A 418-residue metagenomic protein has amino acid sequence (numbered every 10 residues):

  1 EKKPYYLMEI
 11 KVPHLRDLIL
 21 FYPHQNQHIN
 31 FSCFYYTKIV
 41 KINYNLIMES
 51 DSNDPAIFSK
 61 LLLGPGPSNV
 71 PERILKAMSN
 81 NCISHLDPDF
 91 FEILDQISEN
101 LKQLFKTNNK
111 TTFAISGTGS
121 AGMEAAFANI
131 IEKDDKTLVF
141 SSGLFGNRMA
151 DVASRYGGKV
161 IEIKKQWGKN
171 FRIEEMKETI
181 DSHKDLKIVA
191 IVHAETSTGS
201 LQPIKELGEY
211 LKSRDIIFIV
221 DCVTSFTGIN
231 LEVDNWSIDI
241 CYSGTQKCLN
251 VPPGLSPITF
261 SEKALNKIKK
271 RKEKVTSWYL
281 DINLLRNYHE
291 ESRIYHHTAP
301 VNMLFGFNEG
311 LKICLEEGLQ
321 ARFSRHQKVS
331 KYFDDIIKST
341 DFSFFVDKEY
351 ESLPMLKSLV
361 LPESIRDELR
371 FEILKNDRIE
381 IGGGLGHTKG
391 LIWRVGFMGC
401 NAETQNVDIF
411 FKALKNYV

Functional and structural regions predicted by a protein language model:
S59-S116, S120: A glycine-/small-polar-enriched, mobile loop at the entrance of the PLP active site in fold-type I
N69-V70, Q246-D334: Active-site C-terminal subdomain of aminotransferase-like
L101, K110-L138, S142, G146-A150: Conserved beta-loop-alpha segment that forms the PLP phosphate-binding cup at the N-terminus of a helix
N170-T227, I240: Active-site phosphate-binding strand-loop segment of PLP-dependent enzymes
D234-Q246: Conserved active-site segment immediately N-terminal to the catalytic lysine that forms the internal aldimine
S343-N376: Conserved PLP-binding catalytic core of the aspartate aminotransferase-like
H387, L391-V418: PLP-dependent enzyme catalytic core of the Aspartate aminotransferase-like
